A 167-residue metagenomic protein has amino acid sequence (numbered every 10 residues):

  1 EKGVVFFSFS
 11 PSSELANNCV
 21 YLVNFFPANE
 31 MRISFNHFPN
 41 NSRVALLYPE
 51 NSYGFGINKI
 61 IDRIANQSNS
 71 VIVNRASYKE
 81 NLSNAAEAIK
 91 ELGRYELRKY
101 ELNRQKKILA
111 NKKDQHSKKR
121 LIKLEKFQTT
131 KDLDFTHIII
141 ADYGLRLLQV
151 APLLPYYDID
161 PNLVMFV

Functional and structural regions predicted by a protein language model:
E1-A76: Extracytoplasmic ligand/sensor domains, especially the bilobed periplasmic-binding protein
E1-F6, R43, N58-V167: Extracellular/periplasmic bilobed ligand-binding domains
